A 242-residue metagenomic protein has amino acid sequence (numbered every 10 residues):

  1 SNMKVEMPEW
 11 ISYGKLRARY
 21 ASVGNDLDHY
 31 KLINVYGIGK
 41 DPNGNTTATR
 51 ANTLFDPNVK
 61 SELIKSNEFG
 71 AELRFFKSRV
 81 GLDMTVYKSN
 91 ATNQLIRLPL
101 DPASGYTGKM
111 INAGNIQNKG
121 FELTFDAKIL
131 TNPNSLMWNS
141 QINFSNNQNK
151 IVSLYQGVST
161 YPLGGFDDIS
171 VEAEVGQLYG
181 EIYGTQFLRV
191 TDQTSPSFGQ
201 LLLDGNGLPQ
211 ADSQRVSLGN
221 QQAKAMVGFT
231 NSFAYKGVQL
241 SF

Functional and structural regions predicted by a protein language model:
S1, G14-Y20, N67-F75, V80-K88 (+4 more regions): Membrane-embedded beta-strands that build the outer-membrane beta-barrel scaffold
N2-I11, G157, S195: Membrane-interface anchoring segments and C-terminal beta-barrel signals
N2-M3, S22-H29, N146-S153: Secretory-pathway/luminal and periplasmic proteins that interact with or process carbohydrate-rich
E6-L63, T85-I116, Q177: Solvent-exposed loop/turn elements at secondary-structure boundaries
E9, A91, Q148-K150, T194 (+2 more regions): C-terminal beta-signal and adjacent terminal beta-strands/loops of Gram-negative outer-membrane beta-barrel proteins
L27-G39, V158-P162, S170, E174 (+3 more regions): Membrane-proximal, glycine/serine-rich, low-complexity loop/turn segments characteristic of large bacterial
D41-G81, K109-P133, L178, N220-A225: Outer-membrane beta-barrel signature, preferentially recognizing the C-terminal barrel domain of Gram-negative
I111, L130-Q221: Conserved small-residue
